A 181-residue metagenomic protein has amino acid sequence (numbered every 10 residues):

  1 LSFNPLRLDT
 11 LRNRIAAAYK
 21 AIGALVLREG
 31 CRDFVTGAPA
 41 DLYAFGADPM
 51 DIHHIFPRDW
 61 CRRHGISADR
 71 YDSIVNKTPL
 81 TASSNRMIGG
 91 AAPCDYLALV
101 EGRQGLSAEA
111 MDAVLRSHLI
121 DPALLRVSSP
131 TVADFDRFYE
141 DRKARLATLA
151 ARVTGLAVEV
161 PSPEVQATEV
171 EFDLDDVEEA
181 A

Functional and structural regions predicted by a protein language model:
L1, E101-L106: C-terminal, helix-dominated tail/subdomain
L1-H53, W60: Intrinsically disordered, low-complexity N-proximal targeting/linker segments that flank membranes
Y19, P49, P93-C94, A108 (+2 more regions): Alpha-helix initiation and N-capping motif
L42-N76, A92: Histidine-centered nuclease catalytic patch
C61-H64, G90-D95, R126-V127, V158: Short conserved micro-motifs at the rims of enzyme active sites and ligand-binding pockets
A68-Y71, V75, M87, G105 (+2 more regions): Short, well-ordered coil↔helix boundary/capping segments
S73, K77-G102: Short Cys/His-centered divalent metal-binding micro-motifs
Q104-A181: C-terminal, well-folded lobe of enzymatic/effector domains
